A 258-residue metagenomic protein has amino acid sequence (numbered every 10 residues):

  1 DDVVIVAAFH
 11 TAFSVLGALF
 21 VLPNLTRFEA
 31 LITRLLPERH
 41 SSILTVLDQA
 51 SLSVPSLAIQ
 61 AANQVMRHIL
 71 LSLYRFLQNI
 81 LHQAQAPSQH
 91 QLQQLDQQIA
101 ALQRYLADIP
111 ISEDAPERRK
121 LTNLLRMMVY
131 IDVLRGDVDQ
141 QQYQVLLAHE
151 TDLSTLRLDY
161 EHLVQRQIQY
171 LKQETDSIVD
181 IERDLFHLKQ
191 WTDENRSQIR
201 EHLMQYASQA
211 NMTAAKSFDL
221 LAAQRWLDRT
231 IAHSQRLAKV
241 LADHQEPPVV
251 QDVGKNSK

Functional and structural regions predicted by a protein language model:
D2-I5, F9, V15-K258: Cytosolic, long alpha-helical scaffolding segments
